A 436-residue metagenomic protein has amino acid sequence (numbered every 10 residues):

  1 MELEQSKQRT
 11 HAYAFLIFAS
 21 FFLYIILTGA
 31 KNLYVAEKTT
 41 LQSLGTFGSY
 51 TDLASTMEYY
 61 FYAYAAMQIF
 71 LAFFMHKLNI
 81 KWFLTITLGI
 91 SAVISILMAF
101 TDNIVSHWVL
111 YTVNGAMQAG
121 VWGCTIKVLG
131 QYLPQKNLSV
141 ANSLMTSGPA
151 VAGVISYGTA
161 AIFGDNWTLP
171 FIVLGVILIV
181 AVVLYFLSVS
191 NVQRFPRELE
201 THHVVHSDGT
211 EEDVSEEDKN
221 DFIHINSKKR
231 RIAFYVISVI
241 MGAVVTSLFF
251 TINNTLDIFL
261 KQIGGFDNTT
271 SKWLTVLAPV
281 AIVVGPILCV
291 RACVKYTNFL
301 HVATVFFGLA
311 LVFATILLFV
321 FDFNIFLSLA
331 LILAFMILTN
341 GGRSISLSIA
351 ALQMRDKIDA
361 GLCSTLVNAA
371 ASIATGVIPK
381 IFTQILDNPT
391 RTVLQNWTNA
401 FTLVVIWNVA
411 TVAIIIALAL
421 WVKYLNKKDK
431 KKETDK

Functional and structural regions predicted by a protein language model:
Y34-V35, R231-V290, I378-P379: Extracytoplasmic gate region of multi-pass secondary transporters
A66-I104: Conserved MFS/SLC helix-loop-helix module at the cytosolic interface between two early adjacent transmembrane helices
M67-I80, G285-N298, L386: Helix-to-loop junctions at the C-terminal end of transmembrane segments in multipass secondary transporters
K77-L88, V294-G308: Cytoplasmic membrane-interface "Motif A"-like loop-to-helix N-cap segments of 12-TM Major Facilitator Superfamily
L110-G148: Cytoplasmic helix-loop-helix junction between adjacent transmembrane helices in 12-TM secondary transporters
L144-R194: Helix-loop-helix hairpin linking two adjacent transmembrane segments in secondary transporters
F299-S346: C-terminal transmembrane helical hairpin of 12-TM major facilitator-type secondary transporters
M354-R391: A late C-terminal transmembrane helix in Major Facilitator Superfamily
